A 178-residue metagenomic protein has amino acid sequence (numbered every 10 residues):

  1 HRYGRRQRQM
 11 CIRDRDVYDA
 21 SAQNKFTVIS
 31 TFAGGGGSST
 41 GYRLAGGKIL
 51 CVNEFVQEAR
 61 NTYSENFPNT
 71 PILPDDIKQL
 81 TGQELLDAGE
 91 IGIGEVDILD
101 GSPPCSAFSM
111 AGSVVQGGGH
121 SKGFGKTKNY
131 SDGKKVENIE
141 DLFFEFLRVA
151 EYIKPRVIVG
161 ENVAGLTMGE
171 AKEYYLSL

Functional and structural regions predicted by a protein language model:
H1-I12: Single conserved hydrophobic/aromatic residue that forms the stacking wall/gate of nucleotide- or nucleobase-binding
R13-Q23: A short, basic/flexible loop-to-alpha-helix module at the beginning of a structural domain
V28, L99, I158: Receiver (REC) domain switch-region micro-motif
V28-Q79: SAM cofactor-binding core of SAM-dependent methyltransferases, primarily the Rossmann-like beta-alpha-beta module
G36, Q57, P104-S106, A164-G165: Short, solvent-exposed loop/turn segments at secondary-structure junctions
E65-P104: Short, structured active-site "lid" loops
Q83-V96, S106-L178: Class I S-adenosyl-L-methionine
